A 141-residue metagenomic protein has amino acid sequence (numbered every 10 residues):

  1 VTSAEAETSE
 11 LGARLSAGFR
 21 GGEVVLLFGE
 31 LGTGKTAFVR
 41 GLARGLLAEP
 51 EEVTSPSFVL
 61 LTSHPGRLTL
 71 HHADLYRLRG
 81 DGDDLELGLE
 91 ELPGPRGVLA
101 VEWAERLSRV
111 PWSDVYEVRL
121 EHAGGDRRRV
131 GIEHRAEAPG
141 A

Functional and structural regions predicted by a protein language model:
V1-R14: N-terminal pre-Walker A segment at the start of P-loop NTPase domains
S16-G22: Phosphate-binding P-loop
V25-L27: Hydrophobic anchor at the beta1->P-loop junction of P-loop NTPases
L31: The conserved Walker
K35: Conserved lysine of the Walker
A48-H64: Short beta-strand-centered segment that lines the nucleotide-binding/catalytic pocket of NTP-utilizing
G80-A141: Short phosphate-coordinating micro-motif centered on Lys-Gly-acidic
